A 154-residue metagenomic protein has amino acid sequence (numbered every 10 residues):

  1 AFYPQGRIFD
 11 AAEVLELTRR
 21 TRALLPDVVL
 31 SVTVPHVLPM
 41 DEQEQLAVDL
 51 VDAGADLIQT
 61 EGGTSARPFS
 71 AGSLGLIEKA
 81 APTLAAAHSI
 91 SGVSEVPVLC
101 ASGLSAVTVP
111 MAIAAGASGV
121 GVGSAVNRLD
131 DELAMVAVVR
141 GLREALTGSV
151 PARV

Functional and structural regions predicted by a protein language model:
A1-L76: Conserved anion-binding
A1-R7, A55-A71, T108-V139: Glycine-rich phosphate-binding active-site loops on the catalytic face of alpha/beta enzymes
F9-H36, L74-C100, A137-V154: Alpha-helix-loop-beta-strand connector modules within alpha/beta enzyme cores
L38-A53, H88-V120: Catalytic cores of alpha/beta
